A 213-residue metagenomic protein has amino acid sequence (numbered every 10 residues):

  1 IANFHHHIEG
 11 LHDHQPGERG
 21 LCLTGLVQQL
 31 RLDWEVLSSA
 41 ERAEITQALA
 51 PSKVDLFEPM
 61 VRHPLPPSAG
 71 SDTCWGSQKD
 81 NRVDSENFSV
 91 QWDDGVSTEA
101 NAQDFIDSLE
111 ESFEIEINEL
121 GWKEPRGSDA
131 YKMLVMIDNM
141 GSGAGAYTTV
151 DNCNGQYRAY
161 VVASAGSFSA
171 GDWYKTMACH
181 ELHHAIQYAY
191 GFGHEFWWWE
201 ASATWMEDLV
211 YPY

Functional and structural regions predicted by a protein language model:
I1-R158, V162-L182, I186-W197, V210: Zn2+-dependent metallopeptidase catalytic core
E200: Conserved glycosyltransferase catalytic-site signature
Y213: Core active-site phosphate/anionic-ligand binding loop and the adjoining beta-turn-alpha structural block in enzyme
